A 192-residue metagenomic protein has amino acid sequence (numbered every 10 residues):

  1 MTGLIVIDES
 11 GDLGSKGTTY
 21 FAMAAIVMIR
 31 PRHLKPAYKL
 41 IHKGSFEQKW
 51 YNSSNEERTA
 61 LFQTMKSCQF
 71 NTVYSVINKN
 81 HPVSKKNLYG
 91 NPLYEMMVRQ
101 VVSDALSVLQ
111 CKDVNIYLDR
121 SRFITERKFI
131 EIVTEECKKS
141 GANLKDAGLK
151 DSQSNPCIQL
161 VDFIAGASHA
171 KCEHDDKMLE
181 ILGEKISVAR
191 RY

Functional and structural regions predicted by a protein language model:
M1-Y192: Phosphate-ester processing/binding pockets and catalytic centers
